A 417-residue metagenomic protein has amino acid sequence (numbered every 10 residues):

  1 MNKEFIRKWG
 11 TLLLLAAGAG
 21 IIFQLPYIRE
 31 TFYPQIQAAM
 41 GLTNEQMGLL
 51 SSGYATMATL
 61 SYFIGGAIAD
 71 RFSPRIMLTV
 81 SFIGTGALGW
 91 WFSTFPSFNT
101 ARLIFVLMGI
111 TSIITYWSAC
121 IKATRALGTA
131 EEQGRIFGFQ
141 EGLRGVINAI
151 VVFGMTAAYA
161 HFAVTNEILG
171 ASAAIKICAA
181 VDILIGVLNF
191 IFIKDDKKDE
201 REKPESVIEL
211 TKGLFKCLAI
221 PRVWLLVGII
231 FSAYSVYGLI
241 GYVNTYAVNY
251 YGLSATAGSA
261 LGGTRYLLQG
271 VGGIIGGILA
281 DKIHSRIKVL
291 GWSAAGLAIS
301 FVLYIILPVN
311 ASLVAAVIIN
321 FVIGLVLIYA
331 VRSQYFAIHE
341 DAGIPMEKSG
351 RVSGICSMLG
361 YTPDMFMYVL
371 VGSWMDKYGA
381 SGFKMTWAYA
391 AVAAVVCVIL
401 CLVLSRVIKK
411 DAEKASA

Functional and structural regions predicted by a protein language model:
R29-Y33, N148, V152, I220-G273 (+2 more regions): Extracytoplasmic gate region of multi-pass secondary transporters
R71-F82, D281-A295: Cytoplasmic membrane-interface "Motif A"-like loop-to-helix N-cap segments of 12-TM Major Facilitator Superfamily
I104-L143: Cytoplasmic helix-loop-helix junction between adjacent transmembrane helices in 12-TM secondary transporters
R135-Y159, S357-Y368: Glycine-rich segments within core transmembrane alpha-helices of 12-TM secondary carriers
A179-R201, L400-S405: C-terminal membrane-cytosol helix-exit motif in multi-pass small-molecule transporters
I191-K212, D411-A417: Flexible cytoplasmic inter-helical loops of multi-pass small-molecule transporters
R286-Y335: C-terminal transmembrane helical hairpin of 12-TM major facilitator-type secondary transporters
G343-G379: A late C-terminal transmembrane helix in Major Facilitator Superfamily
